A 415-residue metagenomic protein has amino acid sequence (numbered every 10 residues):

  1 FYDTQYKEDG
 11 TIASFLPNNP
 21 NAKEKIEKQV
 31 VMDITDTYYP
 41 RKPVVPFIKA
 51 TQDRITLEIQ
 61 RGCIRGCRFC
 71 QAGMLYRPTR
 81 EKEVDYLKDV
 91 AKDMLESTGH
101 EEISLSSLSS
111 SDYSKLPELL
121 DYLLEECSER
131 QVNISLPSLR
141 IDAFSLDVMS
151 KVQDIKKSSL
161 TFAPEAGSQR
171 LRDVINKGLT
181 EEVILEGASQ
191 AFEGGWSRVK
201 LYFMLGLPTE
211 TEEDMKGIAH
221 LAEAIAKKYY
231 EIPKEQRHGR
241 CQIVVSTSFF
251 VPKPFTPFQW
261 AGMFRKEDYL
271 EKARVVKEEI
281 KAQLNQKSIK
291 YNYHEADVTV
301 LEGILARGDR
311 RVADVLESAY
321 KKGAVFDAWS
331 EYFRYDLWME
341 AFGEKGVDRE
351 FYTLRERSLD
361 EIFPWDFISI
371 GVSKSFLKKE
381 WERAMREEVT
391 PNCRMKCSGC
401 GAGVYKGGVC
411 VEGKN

Functional and structural regions predicted by a protein language model:
F1-A72, R77-T79, A328-I368, V372-R383: Acidic, low-complexity intrinsically disordered segments
Q52-T56, R68-P78, H100-L108, G167-V174 (+5 more regions): Glycine- and acidic
G62-C63, C67-C70, L87, L136 (+4 more regions): Conserved structural-core and active-site-/substrate-pathway-adjacent residues in large, well-folded domains of enzymes
C63, C67-C70, C393, C397-G403: Short cysteine clusters
R65, S114, F144-V148, R170-I175 (+4 more regions): Flexible glycine/acidic-rich beta-alpha junction loops that bind and position SAM and/or redox cofactors in anaerobic
C70-Y86, A402-N415: Iron-sulfur (Fe-S) cluster-binding segments and ferredoxin-like electron-carrier domains, especially [2Fe-2S]
K92-V244, S248, P252: Conserved SAM/AdoMet-binding glycine-rich loop
K234-E235, E267-A384, P391-G401, G408-N415: C-terminal low-complexity, glycine/proline- and small-hydrophobic-enriched intrinsically disordered tails that act as
